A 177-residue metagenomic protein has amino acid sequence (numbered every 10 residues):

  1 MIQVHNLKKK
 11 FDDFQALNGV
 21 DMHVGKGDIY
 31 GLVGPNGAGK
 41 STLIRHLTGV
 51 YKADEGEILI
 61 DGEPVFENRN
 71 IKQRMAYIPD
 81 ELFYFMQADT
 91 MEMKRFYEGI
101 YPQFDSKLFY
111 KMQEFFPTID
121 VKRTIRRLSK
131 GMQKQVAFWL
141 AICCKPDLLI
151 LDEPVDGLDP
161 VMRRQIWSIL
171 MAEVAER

Functional and structural regions predicted by a protein language model:
I2, K9-R177: ABC transporter nucleotide-binding domains
